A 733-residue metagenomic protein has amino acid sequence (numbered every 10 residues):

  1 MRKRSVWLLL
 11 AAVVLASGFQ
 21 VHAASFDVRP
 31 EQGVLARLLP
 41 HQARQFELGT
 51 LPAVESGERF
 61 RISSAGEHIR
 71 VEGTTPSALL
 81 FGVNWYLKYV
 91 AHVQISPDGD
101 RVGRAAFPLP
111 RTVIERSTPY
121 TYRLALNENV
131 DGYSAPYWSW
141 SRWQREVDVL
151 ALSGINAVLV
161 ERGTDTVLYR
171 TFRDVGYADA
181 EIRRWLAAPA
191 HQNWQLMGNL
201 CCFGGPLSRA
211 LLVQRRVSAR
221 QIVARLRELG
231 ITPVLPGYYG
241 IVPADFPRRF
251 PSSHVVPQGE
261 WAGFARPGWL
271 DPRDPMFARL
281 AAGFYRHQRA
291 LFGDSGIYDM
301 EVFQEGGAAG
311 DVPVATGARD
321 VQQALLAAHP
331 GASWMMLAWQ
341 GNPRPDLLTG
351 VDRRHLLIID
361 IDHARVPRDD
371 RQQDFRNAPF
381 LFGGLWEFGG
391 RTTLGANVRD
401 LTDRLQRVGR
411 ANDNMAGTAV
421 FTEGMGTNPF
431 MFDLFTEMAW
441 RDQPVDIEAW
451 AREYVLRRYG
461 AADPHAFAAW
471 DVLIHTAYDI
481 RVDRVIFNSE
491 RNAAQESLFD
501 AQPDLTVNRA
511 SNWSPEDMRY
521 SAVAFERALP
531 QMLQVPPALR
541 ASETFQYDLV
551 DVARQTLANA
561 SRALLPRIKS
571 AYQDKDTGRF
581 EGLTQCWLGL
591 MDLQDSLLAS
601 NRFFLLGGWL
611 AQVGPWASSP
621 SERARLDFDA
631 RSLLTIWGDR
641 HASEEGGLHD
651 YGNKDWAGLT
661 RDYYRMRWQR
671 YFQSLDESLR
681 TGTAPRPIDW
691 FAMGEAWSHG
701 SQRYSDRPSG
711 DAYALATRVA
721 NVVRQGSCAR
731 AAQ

Functional and structural regions predicted by a protein language model:
M1-L8: Bacterial N-terminal signal peptides that target proteins for export
L8-G18: Bacterial N-terminal signal peptides
A23-R123: Contiguous, structured surface segment used for ligand recognition
A43-Q45, Q94-F107, L126-V130, N156-N199 (+8 more regions): Catalytic-core regions of glycoside hydrolase
H68-G73, D131-Y137, R209-A210: Second-shell loop/turn segments in exported
P76-F81, L87-V90, L150-V160, D165: Hydrophobic or amphipathic alpha-helical targeting/insertion segments
Y120-G163: N-terminal structural segment of carbohydrate-active enzymes
N508-Q733: Histidine-centered catalytic/metal-binding microenvironments
